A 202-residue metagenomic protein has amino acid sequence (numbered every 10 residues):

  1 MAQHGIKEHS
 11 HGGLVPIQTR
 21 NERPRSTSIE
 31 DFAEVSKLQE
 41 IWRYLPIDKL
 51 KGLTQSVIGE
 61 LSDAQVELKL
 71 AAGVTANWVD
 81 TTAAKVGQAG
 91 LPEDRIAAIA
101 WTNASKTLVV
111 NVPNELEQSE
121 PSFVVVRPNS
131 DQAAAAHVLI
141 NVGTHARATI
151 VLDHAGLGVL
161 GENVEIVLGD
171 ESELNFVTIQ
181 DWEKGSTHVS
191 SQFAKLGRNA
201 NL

Functional and structural regions predicted by a protein language model:
M1-L202: Glycine-rich and polybasic anion-binding loops at the starts of cofactor/ligand-binding domains
